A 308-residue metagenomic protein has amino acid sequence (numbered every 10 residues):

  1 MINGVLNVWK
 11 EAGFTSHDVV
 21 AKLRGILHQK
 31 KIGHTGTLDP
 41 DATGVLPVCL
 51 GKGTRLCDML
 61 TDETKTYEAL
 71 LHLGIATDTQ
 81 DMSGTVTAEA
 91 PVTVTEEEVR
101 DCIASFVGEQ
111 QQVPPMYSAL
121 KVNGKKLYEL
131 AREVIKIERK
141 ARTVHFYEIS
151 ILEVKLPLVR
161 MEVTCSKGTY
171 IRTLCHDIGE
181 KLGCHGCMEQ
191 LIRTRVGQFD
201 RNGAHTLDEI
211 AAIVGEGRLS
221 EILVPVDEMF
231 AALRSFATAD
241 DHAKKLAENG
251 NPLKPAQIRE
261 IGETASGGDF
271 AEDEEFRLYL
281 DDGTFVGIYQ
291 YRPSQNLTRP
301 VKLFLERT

Functional and structural regions predicted by a protein language model:
M1-G203, I288: RNA pseudouridine synthases
M1-V8, H17-H34, L38, A42 (+2 more regions): Accessory RNA 3′-end/elbow-binding domains used by RNA modification enzymes
